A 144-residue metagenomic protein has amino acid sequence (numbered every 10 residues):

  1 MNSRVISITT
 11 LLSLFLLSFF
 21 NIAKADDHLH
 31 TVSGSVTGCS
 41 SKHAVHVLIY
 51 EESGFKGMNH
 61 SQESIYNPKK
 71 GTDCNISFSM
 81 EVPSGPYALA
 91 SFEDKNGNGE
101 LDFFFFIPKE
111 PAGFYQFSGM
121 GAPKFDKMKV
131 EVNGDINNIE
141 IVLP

Functional and structural regions predicted by a protein language model:
M1-T10: Bacterial N-terminal signal peptides that target proteins for export
T9-F19: Bacterial N-terminal signal peptides
N21-A25: Sec/Tat signal peptide C-region and signal peptidase I cleavage site
H30-G38: A short, amphipathic beta-strand motif
N75-V82: Exposed aromatic-hydrophobic patches
G85-S91: A short tyrosine-centered beta-strand micro-motif
N96-F103: Acidic, glycine-anchored loop motifs typical of Ca2+
P111-P144: Extracellular beta-sheet/turn segments enriched in Thr/Pro/Gly and aliphatic residues
